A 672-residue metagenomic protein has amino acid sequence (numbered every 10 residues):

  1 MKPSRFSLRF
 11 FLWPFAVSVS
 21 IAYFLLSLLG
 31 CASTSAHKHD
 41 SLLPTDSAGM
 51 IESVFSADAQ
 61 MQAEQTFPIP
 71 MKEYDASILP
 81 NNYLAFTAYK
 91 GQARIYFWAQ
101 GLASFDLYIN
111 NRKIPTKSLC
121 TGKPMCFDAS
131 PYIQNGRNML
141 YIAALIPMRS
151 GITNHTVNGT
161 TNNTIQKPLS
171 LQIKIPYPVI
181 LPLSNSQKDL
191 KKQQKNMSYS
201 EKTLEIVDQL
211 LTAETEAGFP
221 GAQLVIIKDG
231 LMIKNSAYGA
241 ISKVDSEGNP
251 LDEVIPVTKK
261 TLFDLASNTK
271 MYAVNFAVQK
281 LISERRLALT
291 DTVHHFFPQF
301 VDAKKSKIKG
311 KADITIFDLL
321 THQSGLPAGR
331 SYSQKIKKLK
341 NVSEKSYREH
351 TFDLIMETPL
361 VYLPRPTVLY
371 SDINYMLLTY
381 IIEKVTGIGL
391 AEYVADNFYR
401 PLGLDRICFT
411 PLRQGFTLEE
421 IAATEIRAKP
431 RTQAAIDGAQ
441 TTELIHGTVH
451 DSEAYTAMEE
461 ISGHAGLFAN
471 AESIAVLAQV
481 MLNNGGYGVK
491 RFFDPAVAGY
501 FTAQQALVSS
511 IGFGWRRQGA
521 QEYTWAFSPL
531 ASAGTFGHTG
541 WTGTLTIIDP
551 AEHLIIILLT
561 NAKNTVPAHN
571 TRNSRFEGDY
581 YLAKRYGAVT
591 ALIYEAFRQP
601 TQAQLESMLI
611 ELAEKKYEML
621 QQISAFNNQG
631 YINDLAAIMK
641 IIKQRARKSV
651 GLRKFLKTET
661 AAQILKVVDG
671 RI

Functional and structural regions predicted by a protein language model:
M1-L12: N-terminal secretory signal peptides that target proteins for export/translocation
L29-G30: C-terminal motif of bacterial Sec signal peptides marking the signal peptidase cleavage site
S33-H37, I180-A237, E383, E392-D396 (+3 more regions): Catalytic loop of the DD-peptidase/beta-lactamase superfamily, centered on the K-T-G motif and neighboring
H39-I109, F127, P131-M197, E201: Beta-strand-rich recognition domains
D106-T116, D229-G230: Short strand-turn-strand beta-turns centered on an Asx-Gly dipeptide
N138, E205-L211, G230, D264-V293 (+4 more regions): Active-site SXXK
A217-Q223, V244-D318, Y362-I373, S462-A465: Short active-site loop at a secondary-structure junction that contains or immediately precedes the catalytic residue(s)
L231, I241-K243, K304-A533: Short, surface-exposed loop or secondary-structure junction motifs that flank catalytic or metal-binding residues
